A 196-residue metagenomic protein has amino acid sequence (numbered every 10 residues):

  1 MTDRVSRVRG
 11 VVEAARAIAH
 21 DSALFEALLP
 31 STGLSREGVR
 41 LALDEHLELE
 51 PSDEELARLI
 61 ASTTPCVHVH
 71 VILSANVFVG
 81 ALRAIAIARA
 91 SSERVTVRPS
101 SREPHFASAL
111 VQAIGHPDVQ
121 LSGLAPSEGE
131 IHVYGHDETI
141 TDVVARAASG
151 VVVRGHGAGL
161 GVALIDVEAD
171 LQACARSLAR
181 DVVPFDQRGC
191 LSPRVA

Functional and structural regions predicted by a protein language model:
M1-H70, V79: N-terminal Rossmann-like NAD(P)+-binding subdomain of aldehyde/semialdehyde dehydrogenases
R7, S92, I131, I165: Residue-level signal for inorganic ion chemistry
L34, G38, E55, D137-I140 (+1 more regions): Short acidic, S/G/P-rich loop/turn micro-motifs used as interaction or catalytic elements
E55-P117, G135: Conserved small-residue-rich beta-alpha loop and adjacent elements that most often cradle the phosphate/pyrophosphate
V67, E128-I131: Conserved acidic residues
G115-H116, T139-A196: ALDH superfamily catalytic-core signature
D118-S127: Short acidic low-complexity segments
H132-G135, H156: Short beta-strand segments
